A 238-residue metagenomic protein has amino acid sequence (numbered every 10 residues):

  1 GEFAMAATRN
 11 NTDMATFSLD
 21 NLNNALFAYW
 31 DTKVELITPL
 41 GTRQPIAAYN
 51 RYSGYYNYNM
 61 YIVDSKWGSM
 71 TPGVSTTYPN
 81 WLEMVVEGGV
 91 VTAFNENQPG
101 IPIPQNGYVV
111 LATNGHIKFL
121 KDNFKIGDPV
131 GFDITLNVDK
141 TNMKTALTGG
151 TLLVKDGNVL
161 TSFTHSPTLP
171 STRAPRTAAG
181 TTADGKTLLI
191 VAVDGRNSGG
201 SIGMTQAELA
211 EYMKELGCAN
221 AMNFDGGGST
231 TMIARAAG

Functional and structural regions predicted by a protein language model:
G1-G238: Gly/Ser/Thr/Pro-rich low-complexity, intrinsically disordered segments
